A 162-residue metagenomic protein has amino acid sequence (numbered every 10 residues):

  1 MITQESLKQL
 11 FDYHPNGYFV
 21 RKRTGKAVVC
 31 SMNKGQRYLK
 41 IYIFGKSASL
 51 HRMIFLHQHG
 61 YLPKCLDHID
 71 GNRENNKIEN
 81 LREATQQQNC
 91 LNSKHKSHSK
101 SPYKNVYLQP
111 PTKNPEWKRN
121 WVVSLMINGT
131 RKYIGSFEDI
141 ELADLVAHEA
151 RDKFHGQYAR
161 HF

Functional and structural regions predicted by a protein language model:
M1-L66, D70-F162: Conserved recognition-core residues within compact binding domains
